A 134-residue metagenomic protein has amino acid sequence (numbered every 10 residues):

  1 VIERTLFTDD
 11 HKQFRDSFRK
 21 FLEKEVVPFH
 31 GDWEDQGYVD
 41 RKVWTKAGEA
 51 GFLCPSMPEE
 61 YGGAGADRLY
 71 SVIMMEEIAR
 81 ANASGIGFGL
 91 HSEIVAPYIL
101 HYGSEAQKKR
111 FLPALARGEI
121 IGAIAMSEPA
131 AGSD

Functional and structural regions predicted by a protein language model:
V1-Q13: Intrinsic disorder at enzyme termini
T8, R15, G37-R41: Amphipathic, non-membrane alpha-helical segments in soluble helical-bundle scaffolds
D10-K24: A non-catalytic, amphipathic alpha-helix used as a structural packing/dimerization or gating element in enzyme scaffolds
K20, E25-D134: Glycine-rich flavin
